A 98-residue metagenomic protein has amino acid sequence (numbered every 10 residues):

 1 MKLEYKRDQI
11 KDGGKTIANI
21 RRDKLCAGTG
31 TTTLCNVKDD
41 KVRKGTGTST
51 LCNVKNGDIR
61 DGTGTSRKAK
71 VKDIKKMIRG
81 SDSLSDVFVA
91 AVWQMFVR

Functional and structural regions predicted by a protein language model:
M1-K24, T29-T32, K38-K41, T46-R98: Long terminal segments
